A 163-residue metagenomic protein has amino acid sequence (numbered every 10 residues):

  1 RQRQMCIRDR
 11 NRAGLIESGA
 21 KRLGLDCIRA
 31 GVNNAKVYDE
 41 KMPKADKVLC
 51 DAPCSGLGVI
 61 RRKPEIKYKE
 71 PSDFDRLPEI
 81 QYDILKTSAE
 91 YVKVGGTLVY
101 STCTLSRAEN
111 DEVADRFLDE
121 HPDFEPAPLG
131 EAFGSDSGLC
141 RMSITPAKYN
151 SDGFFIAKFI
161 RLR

Functional and structural regions predicted by a protein language model:
R1-Q4, R8-R163: S-adenosylmethionine
